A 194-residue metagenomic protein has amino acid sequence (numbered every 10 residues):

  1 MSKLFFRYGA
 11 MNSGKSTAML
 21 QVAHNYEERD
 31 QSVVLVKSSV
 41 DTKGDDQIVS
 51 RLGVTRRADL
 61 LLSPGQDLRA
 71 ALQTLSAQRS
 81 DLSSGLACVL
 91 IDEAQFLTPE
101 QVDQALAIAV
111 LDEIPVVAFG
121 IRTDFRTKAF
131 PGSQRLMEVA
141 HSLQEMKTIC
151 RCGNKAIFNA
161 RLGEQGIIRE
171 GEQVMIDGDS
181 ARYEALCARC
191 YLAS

Functional and structural regions predicted by a protein language model:
M1-L75, D124-R135, E145-T148, I168-E170 (+1 more regions): Conserved P-loop
F6, C88-L90, V117: Structural motif
A71-A87: Short basic/glycine-enriched coil/helix segment immediately N-terminal to the Walker B
E93-A94, I121: Walker B catalytic acidic pair
P99-E100: Conserved D-loop-proximal element of ABC-family nucleotide-binding domains
A109-G132: Sensor-1/coupling segment of RecA-like P-loop NTPase cores
A140: Short basic (Lys/Arg) and small-residue
K147-I168: Conserved AAA+ ATPase core "coupling" helix
